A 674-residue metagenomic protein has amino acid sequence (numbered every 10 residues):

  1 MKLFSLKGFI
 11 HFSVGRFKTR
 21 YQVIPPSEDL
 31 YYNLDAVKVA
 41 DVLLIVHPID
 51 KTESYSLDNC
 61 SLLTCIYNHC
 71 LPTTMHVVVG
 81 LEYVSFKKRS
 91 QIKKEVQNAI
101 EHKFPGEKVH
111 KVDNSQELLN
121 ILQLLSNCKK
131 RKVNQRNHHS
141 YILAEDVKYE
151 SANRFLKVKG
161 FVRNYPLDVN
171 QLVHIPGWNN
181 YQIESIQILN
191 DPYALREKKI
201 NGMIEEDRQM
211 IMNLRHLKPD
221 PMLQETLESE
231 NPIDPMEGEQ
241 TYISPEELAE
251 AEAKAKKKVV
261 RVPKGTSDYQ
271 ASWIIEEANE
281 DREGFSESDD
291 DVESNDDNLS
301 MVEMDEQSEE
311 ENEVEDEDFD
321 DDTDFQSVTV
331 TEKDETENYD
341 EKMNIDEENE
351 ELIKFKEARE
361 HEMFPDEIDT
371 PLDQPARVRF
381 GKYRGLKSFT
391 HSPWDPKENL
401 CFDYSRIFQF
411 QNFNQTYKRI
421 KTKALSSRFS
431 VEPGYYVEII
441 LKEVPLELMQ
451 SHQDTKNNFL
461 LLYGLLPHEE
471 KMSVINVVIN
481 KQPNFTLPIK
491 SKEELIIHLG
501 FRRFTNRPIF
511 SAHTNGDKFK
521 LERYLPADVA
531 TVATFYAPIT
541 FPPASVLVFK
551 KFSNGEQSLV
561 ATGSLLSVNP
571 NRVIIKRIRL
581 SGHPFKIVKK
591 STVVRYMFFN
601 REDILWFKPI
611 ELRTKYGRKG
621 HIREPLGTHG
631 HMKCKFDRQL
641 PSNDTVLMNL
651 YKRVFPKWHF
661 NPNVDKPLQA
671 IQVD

Functional and structural regions predicted by a protein language model:
M1-D41, P48, S151-D674: C-terminal effector/interaction modules appended to NTPase cores
R16-R20, S27-E28, K38-S61, L71-S90: Conserved Switch II/interswitch segment of TRAFAC-class P-loop GTPases
A36, C65-N68: Hydrophobic/aromatic ligand-binding patch that stacks against planar heteroaromatic rings of cofactors or nucleotides
Y67-H174: Canonical P-loop GTPase G-domain recognition
